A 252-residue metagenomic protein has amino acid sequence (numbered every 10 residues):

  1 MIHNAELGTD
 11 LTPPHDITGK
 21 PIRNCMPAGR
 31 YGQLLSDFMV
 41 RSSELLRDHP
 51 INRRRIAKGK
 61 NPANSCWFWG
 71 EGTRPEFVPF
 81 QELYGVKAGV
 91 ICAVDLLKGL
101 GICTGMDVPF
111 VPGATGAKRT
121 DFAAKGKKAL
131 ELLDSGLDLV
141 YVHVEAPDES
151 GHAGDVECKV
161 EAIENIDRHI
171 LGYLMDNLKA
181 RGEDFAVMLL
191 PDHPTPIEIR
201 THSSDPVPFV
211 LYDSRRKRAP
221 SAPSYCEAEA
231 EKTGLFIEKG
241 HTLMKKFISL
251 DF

Functional and structural regions predicted by a protein language model:
M1-F252: Feature captures the catalytic ectodomains and active-site-proximal regions of enzymes that hydrolyze or transfer
